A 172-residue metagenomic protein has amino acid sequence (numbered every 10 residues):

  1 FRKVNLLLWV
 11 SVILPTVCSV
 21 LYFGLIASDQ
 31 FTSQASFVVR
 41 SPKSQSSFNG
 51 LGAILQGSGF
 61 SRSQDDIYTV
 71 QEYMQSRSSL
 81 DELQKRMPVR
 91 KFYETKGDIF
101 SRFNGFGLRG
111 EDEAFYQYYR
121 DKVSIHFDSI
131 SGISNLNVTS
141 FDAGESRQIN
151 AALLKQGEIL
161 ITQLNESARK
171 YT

Functional and structural regions predicted by a protein language model:
R2-L25: Single-pass alpha-helical transmembrane signal-anchor segments
V4-N5, S76, D142: Short loop-to-helix capping motifs
G24, S28, E166-R169: Membrane-proximal amphipathic alpha-helices that sit immediately adjacent to an N-terminal transmembrane/signal-anchor
S28-H126: Extracytoplasmic
R86-M87, K91-T172: Soluble oligomerization/assembly scaffold segments of membrane-associated complexes
